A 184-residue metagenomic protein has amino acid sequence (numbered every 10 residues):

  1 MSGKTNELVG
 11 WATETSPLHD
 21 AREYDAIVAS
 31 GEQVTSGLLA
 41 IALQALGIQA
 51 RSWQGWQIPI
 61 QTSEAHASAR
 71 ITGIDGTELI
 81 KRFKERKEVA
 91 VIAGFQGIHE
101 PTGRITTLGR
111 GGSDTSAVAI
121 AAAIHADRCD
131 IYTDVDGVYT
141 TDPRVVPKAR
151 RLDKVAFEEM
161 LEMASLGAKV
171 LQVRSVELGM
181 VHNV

Functional and structural regions predicted by a protein language model:
M1-E177: Nucleotide/pyrophosphate-binding catalytic subdomain
H182-V184: Short, intrinsically disordered, charge-balanced linker/junction segments flanking boundaries in proteins
